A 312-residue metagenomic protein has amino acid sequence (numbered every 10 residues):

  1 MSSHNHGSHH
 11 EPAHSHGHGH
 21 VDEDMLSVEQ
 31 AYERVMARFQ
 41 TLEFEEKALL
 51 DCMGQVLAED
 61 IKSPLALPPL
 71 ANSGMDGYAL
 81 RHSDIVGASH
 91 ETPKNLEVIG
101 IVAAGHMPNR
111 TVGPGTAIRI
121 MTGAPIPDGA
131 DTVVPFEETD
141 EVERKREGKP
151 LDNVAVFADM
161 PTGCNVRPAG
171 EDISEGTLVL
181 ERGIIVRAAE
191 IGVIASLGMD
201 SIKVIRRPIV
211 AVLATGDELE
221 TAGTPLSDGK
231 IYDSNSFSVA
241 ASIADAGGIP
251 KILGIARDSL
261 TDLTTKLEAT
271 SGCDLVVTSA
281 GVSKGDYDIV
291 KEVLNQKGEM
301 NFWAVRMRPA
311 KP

Functional and structural regions predicted by a protein language model:
H4, H14, E29-E33, E45-G54 (+5 more regions): Flexible glycine/proline-rich
H4-L26, A79-I252: Short, glycine/charged-enriched hinge/interface segments at domain edges or termini
E23-S89, P93: Intrinsically disordered, low-complexity, positively charged segments
V35, V133, D140, L219 (+2 more regions): Short gly/pro/ser/thr-enriched loop/turn and capping motifs at secondary-structure boundaries
M36-E43, D60, I126, D140 (+7 more regions): Structural signal for hydrophobic packing residues in well-ordered secondary-structure cores of soluble enzyme domains
L70-A71, N109, I202-V204, D286 (+1 more regions): Replace "in large, NTP-powered and nucleic-acid-processing enzymes" with "in large, NTP-powered factors and other
K230, S236-S238, D245-P312: Short glycine/threonine-rich loop/turn motifs
